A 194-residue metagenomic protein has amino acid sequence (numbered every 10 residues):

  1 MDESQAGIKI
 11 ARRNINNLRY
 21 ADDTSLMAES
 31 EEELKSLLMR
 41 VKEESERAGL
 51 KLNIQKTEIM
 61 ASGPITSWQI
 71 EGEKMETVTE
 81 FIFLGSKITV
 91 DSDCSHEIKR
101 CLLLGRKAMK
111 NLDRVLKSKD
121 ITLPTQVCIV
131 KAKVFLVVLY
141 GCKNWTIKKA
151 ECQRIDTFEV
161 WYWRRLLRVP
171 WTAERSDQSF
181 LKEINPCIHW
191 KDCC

Functional and structural regions predicted by a protein language model:
M1-C194: Nucleotidyl polymerases of mobile genetic elements and RNA viruses
